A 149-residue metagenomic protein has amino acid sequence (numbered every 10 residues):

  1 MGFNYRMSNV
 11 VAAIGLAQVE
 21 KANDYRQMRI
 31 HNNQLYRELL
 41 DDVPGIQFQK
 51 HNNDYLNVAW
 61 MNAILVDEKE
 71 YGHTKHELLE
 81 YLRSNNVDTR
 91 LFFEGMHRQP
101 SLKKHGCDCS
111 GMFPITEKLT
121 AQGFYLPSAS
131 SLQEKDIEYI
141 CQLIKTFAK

Functional and structural regions predicted by a protein language model:
M1-K149: PLP-dependent aminotransferase class I/II
